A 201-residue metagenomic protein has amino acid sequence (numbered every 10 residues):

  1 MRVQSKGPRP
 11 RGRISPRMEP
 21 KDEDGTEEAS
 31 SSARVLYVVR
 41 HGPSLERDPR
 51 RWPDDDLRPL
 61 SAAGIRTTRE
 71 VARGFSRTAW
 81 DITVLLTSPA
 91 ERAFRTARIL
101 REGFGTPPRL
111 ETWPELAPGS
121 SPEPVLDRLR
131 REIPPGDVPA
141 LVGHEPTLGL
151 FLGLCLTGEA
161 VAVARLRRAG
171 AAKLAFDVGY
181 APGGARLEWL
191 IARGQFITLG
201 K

Functional and structural regions predicted by a protein language model:
M1-D22: N-terminal amphipathic/basic-hydrophobic helices that include classical n-h-c signal peptides and signal-anchor
E19, S31-L116, S120, A162 (+1 more regions): Active-site-proximal alpha-helix that buttresses catalytic centers in soluble enzyme cores
L36, E132-G143: Generic beta-sheet signal
G74, I99-G103, R128, L154 (+1 more regions): Alpha-helical structural signal in soluble globular domains
P114-I133: Short phosphate-binding loop-to-helix
E159-R186, L190-R193: Domain-level recognition of soluble alpha/beta enzyme cores, biased toward histidine phosphatases/phosphomutases
